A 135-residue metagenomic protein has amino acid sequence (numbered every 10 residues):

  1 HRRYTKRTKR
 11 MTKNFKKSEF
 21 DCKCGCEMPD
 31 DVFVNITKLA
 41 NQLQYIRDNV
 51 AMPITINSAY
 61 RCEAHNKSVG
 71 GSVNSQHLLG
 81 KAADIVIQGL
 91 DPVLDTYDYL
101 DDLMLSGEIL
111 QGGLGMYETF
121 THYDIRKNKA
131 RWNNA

Functional and structural regions predicted by a protein language model:
H1-N49, M116-E118, R126-A135: Extracytoplasmic cell-surface/polysaccharide-interacting catalytic and binding patches
R3, N74, L78-A83, I87-A135: Catalytic cores and adjacent binding grooves of peptidoglycan-active enzymes
K13, S58, E63, K67 (+3 more regions): Flexible, active-site-adjacent loop/turn segments at secondary-structure boundaries
K16, P29, C62, G89-P92: Helix N-cap and loop-to-helix transition residues
D30-F33, N57-A64, D95-L103: Short linear motifs at secondary-structure transitions and domain/linker junctions
N35, L39-Q42, M52, H65 (+3 more regions): Amphipathic alpha-helical interface surfaces
Q44-G70: Extended, low-complexity, intrinsically disordered C-terminal regulatory tails of eukaryotic serine/threonine kinases
